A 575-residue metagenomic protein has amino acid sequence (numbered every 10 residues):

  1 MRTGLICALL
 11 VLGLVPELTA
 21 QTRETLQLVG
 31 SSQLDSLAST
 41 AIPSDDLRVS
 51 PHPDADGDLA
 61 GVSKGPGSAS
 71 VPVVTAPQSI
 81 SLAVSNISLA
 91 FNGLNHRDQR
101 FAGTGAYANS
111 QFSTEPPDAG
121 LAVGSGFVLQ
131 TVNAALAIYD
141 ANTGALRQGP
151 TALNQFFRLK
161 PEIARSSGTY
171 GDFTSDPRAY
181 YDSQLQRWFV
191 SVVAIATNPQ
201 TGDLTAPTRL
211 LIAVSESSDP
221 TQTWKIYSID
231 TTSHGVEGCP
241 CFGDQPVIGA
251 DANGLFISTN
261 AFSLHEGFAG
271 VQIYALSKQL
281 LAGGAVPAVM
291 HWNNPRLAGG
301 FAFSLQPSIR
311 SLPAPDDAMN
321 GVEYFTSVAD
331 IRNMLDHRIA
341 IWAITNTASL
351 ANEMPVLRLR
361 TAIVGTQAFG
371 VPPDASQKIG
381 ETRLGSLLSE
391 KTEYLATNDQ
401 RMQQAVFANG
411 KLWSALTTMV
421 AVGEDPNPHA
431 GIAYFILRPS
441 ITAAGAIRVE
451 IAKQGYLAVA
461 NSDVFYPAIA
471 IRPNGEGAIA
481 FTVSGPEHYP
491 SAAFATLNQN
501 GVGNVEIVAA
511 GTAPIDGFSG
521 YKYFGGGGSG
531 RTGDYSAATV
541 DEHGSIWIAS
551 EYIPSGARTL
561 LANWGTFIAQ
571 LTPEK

Functional and structural regions predicted by a protein language model:
G4-E17: Bacterial N-terminal signal peptides
Q21-K575: C-terminal PAP-associated
